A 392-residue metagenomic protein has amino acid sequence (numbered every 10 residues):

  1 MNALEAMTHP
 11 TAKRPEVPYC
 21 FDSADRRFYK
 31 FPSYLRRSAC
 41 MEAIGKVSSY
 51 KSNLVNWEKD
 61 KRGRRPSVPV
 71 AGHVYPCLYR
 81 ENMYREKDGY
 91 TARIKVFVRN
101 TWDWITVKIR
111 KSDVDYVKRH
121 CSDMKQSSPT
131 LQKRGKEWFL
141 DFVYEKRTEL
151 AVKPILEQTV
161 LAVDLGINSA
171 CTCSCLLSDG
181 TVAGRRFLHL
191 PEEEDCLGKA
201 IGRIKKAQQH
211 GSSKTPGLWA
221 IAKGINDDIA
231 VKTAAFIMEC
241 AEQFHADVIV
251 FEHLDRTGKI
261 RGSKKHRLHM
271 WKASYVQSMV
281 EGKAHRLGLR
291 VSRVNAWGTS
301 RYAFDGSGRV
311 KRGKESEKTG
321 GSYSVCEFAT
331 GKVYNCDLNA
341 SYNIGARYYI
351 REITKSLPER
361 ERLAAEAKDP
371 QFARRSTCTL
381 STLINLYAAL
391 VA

Functional and structural regions predicted by a protein language model:
M1-A392: Nucleic-acid substrate recognition interfaces
